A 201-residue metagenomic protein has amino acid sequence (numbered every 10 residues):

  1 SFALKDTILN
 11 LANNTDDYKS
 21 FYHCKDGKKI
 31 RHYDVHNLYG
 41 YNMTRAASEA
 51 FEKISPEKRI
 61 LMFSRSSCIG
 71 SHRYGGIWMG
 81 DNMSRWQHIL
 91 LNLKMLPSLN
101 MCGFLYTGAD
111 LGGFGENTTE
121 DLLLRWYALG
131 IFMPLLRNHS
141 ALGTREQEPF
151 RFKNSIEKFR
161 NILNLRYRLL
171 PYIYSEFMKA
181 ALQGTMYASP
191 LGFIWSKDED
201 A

Functional and structural regions predicted by a protein language model:
S1-A201: Catalytic-domain carbohydrate-binding cleft regions of carbohydrate-active enzymes
